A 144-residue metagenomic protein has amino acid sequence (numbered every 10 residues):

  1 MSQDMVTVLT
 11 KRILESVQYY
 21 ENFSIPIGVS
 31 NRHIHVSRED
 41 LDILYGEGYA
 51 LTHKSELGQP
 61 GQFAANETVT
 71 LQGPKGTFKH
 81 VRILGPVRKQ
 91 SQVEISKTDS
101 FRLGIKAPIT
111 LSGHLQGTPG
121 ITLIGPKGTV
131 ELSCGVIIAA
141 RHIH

Functional and structural regions predicted by a protein language model:
M1-E21: Short, low-complexity, charged amphipathic interaction modules
P26-P74, K79-P126, V130-H144: Short beta-strand-centered segments at strand-helix junctions
